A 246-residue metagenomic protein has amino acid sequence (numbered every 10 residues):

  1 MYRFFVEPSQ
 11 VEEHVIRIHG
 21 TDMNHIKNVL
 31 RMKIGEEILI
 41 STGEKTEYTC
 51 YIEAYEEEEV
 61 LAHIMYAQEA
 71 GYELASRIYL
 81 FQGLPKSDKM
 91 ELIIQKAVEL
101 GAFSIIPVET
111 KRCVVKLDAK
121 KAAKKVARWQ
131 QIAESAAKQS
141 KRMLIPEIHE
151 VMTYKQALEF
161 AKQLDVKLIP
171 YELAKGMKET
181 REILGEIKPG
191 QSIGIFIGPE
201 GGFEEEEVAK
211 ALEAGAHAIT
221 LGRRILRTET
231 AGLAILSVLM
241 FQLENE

Functional and structural regions predicted by a protein language model:
M1-E69: N-terminal positively charged helical leader segments and presequences
S9, A67, E109-R112, R223-R224: Short, ordered loop/turn segments at secondary-structure junctions
G35, A97, A133, A211 (+1 more regions): Residue-level signal for inorganic ion chemistry
I38, H63, E69-F81, L184-Q191: Mobile, glycine- and charge-enriched loop segments and immediately flanking short secondary-structure elements within
A62, I145-H149, A218: Generic structural signal for residues in well-ordered beta-strands
G71-L168: RNA substrate-binding interface of SAM-dependent RNA methyltransferases
L164-G202, E207, A216-I219: Active-site/ligand-binding-proximal alpha/beta "capping" segment
E205-E246: Structured adenosyl-cofactor binding patch, chiefly the S-adenosyl-L-methionine
